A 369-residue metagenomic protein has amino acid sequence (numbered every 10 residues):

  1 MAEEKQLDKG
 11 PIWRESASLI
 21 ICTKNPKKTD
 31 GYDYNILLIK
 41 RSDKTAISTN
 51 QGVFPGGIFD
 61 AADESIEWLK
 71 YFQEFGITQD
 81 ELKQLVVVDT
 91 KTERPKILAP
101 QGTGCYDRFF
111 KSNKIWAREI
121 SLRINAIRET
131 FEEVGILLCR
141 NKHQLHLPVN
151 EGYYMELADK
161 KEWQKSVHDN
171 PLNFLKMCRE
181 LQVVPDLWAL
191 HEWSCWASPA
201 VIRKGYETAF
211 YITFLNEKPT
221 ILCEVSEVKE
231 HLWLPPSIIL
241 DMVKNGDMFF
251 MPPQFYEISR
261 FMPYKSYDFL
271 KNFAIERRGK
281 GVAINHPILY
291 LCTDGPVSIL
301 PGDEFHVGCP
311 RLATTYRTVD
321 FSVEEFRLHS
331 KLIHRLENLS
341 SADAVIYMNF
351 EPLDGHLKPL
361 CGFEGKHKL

Functional and structural regions predicted by a protein language model:
M1-L369: N-terminal leader/linker segments that precede catalytic domains of diphosphate-processing enzymes
